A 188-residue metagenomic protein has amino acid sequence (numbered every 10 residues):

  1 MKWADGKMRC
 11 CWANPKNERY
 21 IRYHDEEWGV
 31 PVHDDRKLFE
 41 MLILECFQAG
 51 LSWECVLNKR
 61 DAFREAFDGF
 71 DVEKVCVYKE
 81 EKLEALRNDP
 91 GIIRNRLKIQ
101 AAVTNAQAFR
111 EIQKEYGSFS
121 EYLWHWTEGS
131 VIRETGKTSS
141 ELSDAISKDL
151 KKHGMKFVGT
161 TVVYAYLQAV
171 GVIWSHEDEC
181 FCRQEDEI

Functional and structural regions predicted by a protein language model:
M1-I188: HhH-family (HhH-GPD) DNA N-glycosylase catalytic core used in base-excision repair
